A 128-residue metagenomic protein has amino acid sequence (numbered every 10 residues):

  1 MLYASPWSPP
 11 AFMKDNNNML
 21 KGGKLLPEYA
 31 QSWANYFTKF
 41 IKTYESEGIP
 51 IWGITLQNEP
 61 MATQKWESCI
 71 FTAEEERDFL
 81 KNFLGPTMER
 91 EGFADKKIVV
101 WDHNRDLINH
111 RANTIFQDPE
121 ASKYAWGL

Functional and structural regions predicted by a protein language model:
M1-D118: Substrate-binding cleft and catalytic face of glycoside hydrolase catalytic domains, especially the flexible beta-alpha
E120-S122: Glycine/proline-rich, positively charged, aromatic-decorated active-site loop/lid region on the catalytic face
A125-L128: Extracellular glycoside hydrolase catalytic/binding regions
